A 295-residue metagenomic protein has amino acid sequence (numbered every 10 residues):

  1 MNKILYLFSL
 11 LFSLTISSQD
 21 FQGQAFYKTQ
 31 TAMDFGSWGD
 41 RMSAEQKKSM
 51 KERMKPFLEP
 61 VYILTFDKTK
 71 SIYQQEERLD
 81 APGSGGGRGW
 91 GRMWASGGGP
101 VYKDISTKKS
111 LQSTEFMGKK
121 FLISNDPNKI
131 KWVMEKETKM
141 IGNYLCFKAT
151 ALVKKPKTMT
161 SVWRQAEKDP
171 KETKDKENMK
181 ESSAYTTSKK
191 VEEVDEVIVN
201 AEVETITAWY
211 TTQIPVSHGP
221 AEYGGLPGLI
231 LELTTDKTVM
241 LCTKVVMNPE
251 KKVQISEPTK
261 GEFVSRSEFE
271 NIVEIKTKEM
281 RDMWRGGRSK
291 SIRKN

Functional and structural regions predicted by a protein language model:
M1-Y27: Bacterial Sec-dependent N-terminal signal peptides
D20-N295: Extended soluble regions of mature proteins
